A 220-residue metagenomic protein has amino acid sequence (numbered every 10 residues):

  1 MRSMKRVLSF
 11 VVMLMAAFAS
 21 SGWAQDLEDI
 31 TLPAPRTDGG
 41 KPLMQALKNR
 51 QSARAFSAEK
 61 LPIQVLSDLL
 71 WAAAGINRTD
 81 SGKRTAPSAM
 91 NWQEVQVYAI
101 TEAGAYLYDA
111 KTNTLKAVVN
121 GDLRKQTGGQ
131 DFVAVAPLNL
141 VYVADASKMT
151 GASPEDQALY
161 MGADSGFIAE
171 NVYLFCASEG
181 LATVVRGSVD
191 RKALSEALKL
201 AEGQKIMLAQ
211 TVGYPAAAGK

Functional and structural regions predicted by a protein language model:
M1-F10: Bacterial N-terminal signal peptides that target proteins for export
S9-A19: Bacterial N-terminal signal peptides
S20-A24: Sec/Tat signal peptide C-region and signal peptidase I cleavage site
Q25-A136: N-terminal amphipathic, basic helical "cap/leader" segment at the start of enzyme domains
A34-D38, K205-K220: C-terminal helix-cap and adjacent tail motif
R50, L69, V97, L138-M149 (+1 more regions): Small-aliphatic-rich amphipathic alpha-helix that forms the alpha element of a beta-alpha
A74, E102-G104, K111, V143-S147 (+2 more regions): Solvent-exposed coil/turn segments that connect beta secondary-structure elements in extracytoplasmic/periplasmic
L194-A209: Short, electropositive alpha-helical surface patch
